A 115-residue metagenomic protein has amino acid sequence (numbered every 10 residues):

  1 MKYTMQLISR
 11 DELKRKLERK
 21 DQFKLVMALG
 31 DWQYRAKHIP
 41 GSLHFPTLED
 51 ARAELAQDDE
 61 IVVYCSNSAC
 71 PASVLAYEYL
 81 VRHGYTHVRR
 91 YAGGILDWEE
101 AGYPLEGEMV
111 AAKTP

Functional and structural regions predicted by a protein language model:
M1-Y34, E106-P115: Flexible, polar/low-complexity N-terminal or interdomain linker segments that lie immediately upstream of folded
I8, H44-P46: Short acidic-hydrophobic, aromatic-tinged amphipathic segments that line or gate anion-handling sites
K16-L17, E49-D58: Short amphipathic alpha-helix with an adjacent loop that forms part of the alpha/beta core around
L17, H38, G102: Short, flexible helix/strand-to-coil boundary loops that buttress conserved ligand/catalytic motifs in alpha/beta
R19-L25, P40-G41, T86-H87: Short active-site oxyanion
Y34-P40, R52-A56, W98: Short loop/helix-cap segments at secondary-structure boundaries that form the rim of catalytic
L43-H44, I61, P104-M109: Short, hinge-like loop/turn segments at secondary-structure boundaries
L55-E99: Catalytic cysteine-centered active loop of the rhodanese-like fold, especially the PTP/DSP P-loop
